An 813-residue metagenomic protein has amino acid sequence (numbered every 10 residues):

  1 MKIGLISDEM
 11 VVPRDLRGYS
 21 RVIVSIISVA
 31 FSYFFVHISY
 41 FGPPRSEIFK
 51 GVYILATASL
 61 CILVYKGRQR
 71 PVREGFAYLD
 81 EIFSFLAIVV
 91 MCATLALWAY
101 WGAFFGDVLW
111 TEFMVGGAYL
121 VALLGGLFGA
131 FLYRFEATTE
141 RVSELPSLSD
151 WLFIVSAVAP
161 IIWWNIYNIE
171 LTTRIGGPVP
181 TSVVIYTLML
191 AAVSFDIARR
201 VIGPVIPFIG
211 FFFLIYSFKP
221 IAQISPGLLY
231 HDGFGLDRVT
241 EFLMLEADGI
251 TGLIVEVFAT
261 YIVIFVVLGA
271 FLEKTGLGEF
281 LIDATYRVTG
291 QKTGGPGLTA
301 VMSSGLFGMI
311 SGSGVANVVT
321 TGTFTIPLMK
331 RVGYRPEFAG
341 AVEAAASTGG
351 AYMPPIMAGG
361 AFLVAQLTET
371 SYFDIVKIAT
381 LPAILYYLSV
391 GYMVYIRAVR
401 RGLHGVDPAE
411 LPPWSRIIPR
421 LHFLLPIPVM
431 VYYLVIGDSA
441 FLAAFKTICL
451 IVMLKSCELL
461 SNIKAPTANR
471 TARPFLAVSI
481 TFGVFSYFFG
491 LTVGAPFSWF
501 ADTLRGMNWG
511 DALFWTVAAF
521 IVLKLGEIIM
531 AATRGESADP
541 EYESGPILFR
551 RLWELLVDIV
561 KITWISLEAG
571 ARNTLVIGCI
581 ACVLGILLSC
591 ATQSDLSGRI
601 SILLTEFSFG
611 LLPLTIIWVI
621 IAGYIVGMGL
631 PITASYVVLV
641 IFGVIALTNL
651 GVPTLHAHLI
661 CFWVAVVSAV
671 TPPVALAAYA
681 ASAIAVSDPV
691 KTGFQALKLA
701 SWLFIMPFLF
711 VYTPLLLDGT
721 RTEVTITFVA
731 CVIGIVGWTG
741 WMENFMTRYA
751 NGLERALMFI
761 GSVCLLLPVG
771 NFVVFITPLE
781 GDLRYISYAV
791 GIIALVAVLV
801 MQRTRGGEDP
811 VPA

Functional and structural regions predicted by a protein language model:
M1-P178, V184-L188, E780, T804-P812: Conserved, well-structured core domains of diverse proteins
M1-S25, V29, V72-A87, M91 (+5 more regions): Long, contiguous bundles of hydrophobic transmembrane helices that form the permeation core of multi-pass
Y40-K50, F105-M114, L145-S149, T173-V179 (+7 more regions): Transmembrane helix-loop boundary segments of multi-pass membrane transporters
S149-I154, P178-L188, A192-I221, A379-P382 (+2 more regions): Membrane-interface loop-to-helix entry segments
T181-I185, G249-Y261, R287-A300, V332-F338 (+6 more regions): Membrane-interfacial loop-to-helix junctions in multi-pass transporters
D196, V201, F211-Y216, P220-P226 (+7 more regions): Core transmembrane alpha-helical segments of multi-pass membrane transporters/permeases
L268-E273, S304-S313, A345-A351, L434 (+5 more regions): Transmembrane alpha-helix interface/packing and boundary motifs in multi-pass membrane proteins, characterized by
I282-G350, I356, G360-L363, E369 (+2 more regions): Hydrophobic transmembrane alpha-helices that form the pore/transport pathway of multi-pass ion and small-solute
